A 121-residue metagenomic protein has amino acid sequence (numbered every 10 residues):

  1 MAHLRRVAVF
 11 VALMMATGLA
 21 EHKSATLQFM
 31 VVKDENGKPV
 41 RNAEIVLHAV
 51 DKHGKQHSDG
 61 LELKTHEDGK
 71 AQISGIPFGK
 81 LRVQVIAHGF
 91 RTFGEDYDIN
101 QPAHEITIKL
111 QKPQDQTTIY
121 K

Functional and structural regions predicted by a protein language model:
M1-A8: Bacterial N-terminal signal peptides that target proteins for export
L13-L27, V32-D34, K38-P39, D98 (+1 more regions): Beta-strand-rich domain onsets/edges
N36-H53: Short, ordered, surface-exposed loop/turn motifs in non-cytosolic proteins
K52-K70: Short, acidic Ser/Thr/Gly-rich low-complexity loop/linker segments typical of extracellular and cell-surface proteins
L61, A71, E95, H104-I106: Short strand-edge motifs at loop-to-beta-strand transitions and within beta-strands of extracellular beta-rich domains
I73-G75: Short, flexible loop/turn segments at beta-strand junctions in immunoglobulin-like and fibronectin type III
P77-G79, P102: A glycine-anchored, Pro-Gly-centered beta-turn/N-cap motif
K80, Q84-Y97: A short, solvent-exposed loop/turn motif at the edges and junctions of modular extracellular/periplasmic domains
